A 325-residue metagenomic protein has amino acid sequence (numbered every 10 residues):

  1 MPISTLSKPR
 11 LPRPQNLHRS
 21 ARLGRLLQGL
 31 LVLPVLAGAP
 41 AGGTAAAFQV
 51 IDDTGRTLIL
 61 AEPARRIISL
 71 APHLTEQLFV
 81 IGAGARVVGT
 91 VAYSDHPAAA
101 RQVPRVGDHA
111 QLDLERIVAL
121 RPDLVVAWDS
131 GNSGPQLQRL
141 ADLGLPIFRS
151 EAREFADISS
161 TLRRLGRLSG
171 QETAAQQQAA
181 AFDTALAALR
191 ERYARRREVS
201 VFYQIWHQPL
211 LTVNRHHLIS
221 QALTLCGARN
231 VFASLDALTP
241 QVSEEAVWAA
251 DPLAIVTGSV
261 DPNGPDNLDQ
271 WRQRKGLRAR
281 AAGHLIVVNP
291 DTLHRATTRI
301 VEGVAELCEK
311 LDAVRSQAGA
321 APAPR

Functional and structural regions predicted by a protein language model:
P2-K8, N16-H18, L27-T75, Q171-F202 (+1 more regions): Bacterial Sec-exported substrate-binding components of ABC uptake systems
I51-G55, V106-E115, G131, L235-E244: Short helix-initiation/N-cap motifs at beta->coil->alpha
R56-T57, D123-L124, W128, G134-L211 (+3 more regions): Extracytoplasmic substrate-binding proteins
L58-L60, T75-V80, D95-A99, P209-N214 (+3 more regions): Short, solvent-exposed loop/turn elements at domain surfaces
R65-L120, L124-G131, Q136, V231 (+1 more regions): A short, structured surface patch at a secondary-structure boundary
A83, Q102, L143-G144, C226 (+1 more regions): Short, structured coil segments at secondary-structure junctions
V91, H216-T239, S259, H284-V287: His/Asp/Glu-enriched short active-site or ligand-binding loop at hydrolase and phosphoryl-transfer sites
L114-R121, L143, V242-D251: Short helices/loops that flank or line small-molecule/ion binding pockets
